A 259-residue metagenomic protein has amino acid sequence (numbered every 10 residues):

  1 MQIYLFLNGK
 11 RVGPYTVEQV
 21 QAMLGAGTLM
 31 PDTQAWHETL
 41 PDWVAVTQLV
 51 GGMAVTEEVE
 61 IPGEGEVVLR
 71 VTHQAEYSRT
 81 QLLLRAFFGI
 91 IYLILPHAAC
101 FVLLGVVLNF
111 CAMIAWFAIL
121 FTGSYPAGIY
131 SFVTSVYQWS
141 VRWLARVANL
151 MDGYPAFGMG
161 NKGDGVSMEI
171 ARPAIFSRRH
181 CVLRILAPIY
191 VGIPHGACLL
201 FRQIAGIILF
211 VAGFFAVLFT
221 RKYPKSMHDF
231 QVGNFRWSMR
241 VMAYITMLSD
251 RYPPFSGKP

Functional and structural regions predicted by a protein language model:
M1-T72: Protein-protein interaction regions
E58-P259: Membrane-proximal intrinsically disordered regions of secretory-pathway and membrane-system proteins
